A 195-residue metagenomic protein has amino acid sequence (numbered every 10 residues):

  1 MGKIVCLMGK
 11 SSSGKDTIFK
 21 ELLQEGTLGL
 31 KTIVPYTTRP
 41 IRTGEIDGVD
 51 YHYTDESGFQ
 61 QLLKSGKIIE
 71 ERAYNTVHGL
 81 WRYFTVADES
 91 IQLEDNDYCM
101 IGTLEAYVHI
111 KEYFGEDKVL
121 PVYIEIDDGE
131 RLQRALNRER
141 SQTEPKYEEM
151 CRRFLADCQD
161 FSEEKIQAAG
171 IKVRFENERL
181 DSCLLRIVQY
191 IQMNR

Functional and structural regions predicted by a protein language model:
L7: Hydrophobic anchor at the beta1->P-loop junction of P-loop NTPases
K10: P-loop (Walker A) phosphate-binding loop of NTP-binding proteins
S13: ATP-binding Walker
D16: Walker A/P-loop
Q24-I33: Post-Walker A helix-loop "phosphate-sensing" segment adjacent to the P-loop in P-loop NTPases
T37-Y98, G102-L104: ATP-dependent small-molecule kinase phosphotransfer cores that center on conserved nucleotide phosphate-binding segments
D97-T103, F114-N137: Conserved phosphate-donor/acceptor-positioning beta-strand/loop module used by diverse small-molecule
R140-I191: Small-molecule kinase domains that catalyze NTP-dependent phosphoryl transfer to phosphate-bearing small molecules
